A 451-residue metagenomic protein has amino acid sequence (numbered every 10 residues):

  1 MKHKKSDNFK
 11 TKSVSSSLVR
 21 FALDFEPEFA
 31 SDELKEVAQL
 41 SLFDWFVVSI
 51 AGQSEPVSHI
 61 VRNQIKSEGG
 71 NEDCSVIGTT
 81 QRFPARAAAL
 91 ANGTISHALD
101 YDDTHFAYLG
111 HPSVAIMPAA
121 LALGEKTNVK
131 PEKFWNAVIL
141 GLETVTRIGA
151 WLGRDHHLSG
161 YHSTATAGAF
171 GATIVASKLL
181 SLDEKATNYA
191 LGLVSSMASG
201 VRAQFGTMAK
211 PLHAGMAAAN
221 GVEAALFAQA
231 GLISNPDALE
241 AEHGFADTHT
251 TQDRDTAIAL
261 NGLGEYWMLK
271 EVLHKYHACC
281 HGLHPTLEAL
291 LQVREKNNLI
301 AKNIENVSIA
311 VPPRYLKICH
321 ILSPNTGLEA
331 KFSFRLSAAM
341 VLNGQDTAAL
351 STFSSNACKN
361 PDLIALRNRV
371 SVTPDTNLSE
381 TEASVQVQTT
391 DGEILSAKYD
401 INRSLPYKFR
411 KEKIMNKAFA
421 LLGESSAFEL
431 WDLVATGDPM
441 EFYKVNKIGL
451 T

Functional and structural regions predicted by a protein language model:
M1-L109, G206-A219, L226-T451: Terminal-appendage/accessory-domain detector
K35, Q39, F43, I116 (+3 more regions): Hydrophobic face of alpha-helices
S41-V48, P118-A120, A167-K178, A338: Hydrophobic mid-domain F-helix/FG-region of cytochrome P450s
G52, A120-T127, T173-L179, A225-A228 (+2 more regions): Well-ordered alpha-helical scaffold segments within catalytic/enzyme domains
N92-A150: Hydrophobic alpha-helical hairpins/lids featuring a short glycine-rich hinge
A107-S113, Y161-T166, C279: Short helix-coil transition sites and intra-membrane helix breaks within transmembrane domains of multi-pass
L123, A176, V194, V293 (+1 more regions): Broad structural signal for hydrophobic residues in well-ordered alpha-helices, predominantly aliphatic
E125-N128, E132-E223, N235-E242: Glycine-rich, mobile lid/loop segments that gate access to catalytic sites or pores
